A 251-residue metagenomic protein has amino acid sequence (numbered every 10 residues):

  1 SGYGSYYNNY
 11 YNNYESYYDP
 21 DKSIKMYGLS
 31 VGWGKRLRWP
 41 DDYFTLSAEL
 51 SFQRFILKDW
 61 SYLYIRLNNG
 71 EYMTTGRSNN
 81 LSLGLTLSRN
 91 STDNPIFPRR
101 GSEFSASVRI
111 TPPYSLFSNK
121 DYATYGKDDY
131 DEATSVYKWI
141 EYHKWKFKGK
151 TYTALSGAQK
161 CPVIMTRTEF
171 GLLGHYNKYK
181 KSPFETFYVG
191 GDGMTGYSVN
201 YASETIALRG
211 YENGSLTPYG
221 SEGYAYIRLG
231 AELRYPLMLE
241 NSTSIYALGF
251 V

Functional and structural regions predicted by a protein language model:
S1-G4, K25-G28, G32, N80-L83 (+1 more regions): C-terminal transmembrane beta-barrel domains of outer membrane proteins
S1-P98, S102-E103, I206-G210, G220: Gram-negative/organellar outer-membrane beta-barrel architecture
